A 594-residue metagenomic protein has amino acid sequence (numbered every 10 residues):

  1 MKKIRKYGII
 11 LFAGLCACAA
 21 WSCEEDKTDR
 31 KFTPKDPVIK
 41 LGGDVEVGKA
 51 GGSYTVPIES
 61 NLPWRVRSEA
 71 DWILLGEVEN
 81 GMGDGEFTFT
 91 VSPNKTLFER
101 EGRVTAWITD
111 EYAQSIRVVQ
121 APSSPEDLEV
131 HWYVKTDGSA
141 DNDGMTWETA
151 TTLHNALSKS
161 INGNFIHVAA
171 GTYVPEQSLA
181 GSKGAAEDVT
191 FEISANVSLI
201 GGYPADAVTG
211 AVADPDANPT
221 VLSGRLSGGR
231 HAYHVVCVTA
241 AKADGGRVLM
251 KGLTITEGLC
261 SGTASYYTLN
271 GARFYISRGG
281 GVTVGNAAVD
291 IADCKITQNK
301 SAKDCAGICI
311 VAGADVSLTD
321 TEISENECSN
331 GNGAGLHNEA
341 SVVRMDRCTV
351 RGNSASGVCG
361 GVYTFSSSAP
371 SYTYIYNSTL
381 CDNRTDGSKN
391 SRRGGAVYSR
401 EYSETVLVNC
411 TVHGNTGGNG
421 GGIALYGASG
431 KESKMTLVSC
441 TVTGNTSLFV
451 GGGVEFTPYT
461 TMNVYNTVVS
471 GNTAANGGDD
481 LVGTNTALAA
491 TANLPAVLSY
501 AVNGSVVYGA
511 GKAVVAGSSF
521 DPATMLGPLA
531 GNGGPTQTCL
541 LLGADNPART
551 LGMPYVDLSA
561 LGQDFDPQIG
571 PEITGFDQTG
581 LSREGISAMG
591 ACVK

Functional and structural regions predicted by a protein language model:
G14-D44, Y112-R117, A121-L128: Bacterial Sec-dependent N-terminal signal peptides
E25-D29, V38-R67: Solvent-exposed, low-complexity, repeat-rich "mucin-like" stalks and linkers
V38, E59-T88: Surface-exposed binding patches on compact interaction domains or structured appendages
F98-D110: A short beta-strand micro-motif common to beta-rich folds, especially ectodomain repeats
S123-N155, A170-V174, P528-G531: Right-handed parallel beta-helix/beta-solenoid
H154, K159-N162, E176-S198, A207-K251 (+8 more regions): Extracellular beta-strand-rich solenoid/capping regions of secreted or surface-exposed proteins that bind or remodel
F165, E176-N196, V208-P215, D290 (+7 more regions): Predominantly extracellular beta-rich ligand-binding scaffolds that present long acidic/polar faces for carbohydrate
G229-C237, L494-P495, V507, G511-K594: C-terminal accessory segments
